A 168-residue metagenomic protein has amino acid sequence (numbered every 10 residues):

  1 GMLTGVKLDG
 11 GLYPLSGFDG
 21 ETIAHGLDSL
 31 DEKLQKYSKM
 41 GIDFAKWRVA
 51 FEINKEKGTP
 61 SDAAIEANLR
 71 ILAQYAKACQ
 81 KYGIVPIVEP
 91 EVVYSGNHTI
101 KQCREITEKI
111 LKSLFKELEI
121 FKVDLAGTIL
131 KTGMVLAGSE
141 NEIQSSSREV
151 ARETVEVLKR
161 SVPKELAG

Functional and structural regions predicted by a protein language model:
G1-I42, I53, S147, E153 (+2 more regions): Alpha/beta catalytic barrel-like cores
G1-T4, M40-D43, Q80-P86, E119-T128 (+1 more regions): Short, well-ordered coil/turn segments that N-cap beta-strands
T4, I65-A76, R104-E119, E149-E156: Acidic, His- and aromatic-enriched active-site or binding-groove loops in soluble protein domains that engage sugars
G17-F18, V49-A63, V92-H98, S139: Glycine-rich, proline-tolerant flexible connector loops at the mouths of alpha/beta enzymes
D19-Q35, P60-Y75, K109: Glycine-rich anion/phosphate-binding loops
W47, V88, L130: Conserved, mostly hydrophobic/aromatic
T59-P60, N97-T107, L136-V150: Short glycine/threonine-rich loop-to-helix capping motif typified by GTGT followed within a few residues by an Asp-Pro
K122-V123, G133-G168: Catalytic-face loop-and-helix region of soluble metabolic enzyme cores
